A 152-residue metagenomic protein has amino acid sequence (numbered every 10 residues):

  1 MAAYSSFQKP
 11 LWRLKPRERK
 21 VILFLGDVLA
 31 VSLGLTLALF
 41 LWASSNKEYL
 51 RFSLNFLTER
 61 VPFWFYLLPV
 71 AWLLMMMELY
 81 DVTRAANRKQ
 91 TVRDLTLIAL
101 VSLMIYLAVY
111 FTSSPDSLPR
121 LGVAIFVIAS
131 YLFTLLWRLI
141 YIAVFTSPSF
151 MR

Functional and structural regions predicted by a protein language model:
M1-M151: Signature of alpha-helical transmembrane segments in polytopic membrane proteins
